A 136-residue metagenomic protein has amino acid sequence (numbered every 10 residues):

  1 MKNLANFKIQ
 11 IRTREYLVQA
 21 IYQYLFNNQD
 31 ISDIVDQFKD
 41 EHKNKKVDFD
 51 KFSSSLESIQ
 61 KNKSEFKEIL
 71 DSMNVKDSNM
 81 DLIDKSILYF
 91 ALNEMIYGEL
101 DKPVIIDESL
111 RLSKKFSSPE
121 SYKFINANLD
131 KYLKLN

Functional and structural regions predicted by a protein language model:
M1-K115, P119-Y122, N126-N136: N-terminal interaction/assembly modules
